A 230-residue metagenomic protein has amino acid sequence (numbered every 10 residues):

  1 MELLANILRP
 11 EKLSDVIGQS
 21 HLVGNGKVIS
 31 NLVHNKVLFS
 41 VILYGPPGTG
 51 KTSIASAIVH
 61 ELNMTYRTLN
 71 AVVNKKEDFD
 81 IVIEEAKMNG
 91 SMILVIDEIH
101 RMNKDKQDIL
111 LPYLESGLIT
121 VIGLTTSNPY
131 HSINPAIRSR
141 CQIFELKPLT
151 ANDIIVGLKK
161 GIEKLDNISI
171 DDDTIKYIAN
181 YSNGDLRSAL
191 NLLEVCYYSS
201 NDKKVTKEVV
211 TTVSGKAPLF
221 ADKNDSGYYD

Functional and structural regions predicted by a protein language model:
E2, N31-L69, E84-E85, L111-S116: Walker A/P-loop
V23-K27, M64-L94, K104: Short glycine-rich substrate-engagement loop in P-loop NTPases that contacts/grips substrate
M64, N134-P148: A short helix-turn-beta junction within AAA+ P-loop NTPase domains corresponding to the substrate/partner-engaging
N70-V72, Q142-I155: Conserved AAA+ ATPase "SRH/arginine-finger" region at the nucleotide-binding site
K104-S139: Conserved catalytic/switch belt of AAA+ P-loop NTPases
R140, D153-N167, V195-Y198: Conserved AAA+ ATPase "sensor/coupling" helix adjacent to the nucleotide-binding pocket
K176-Y181, R187-N201: C-terminal helical "lid" of AAA+/P-loop NTPase domains
Y198-A221: Conserved C-terminal helix/linker of AAA+ ATPases
